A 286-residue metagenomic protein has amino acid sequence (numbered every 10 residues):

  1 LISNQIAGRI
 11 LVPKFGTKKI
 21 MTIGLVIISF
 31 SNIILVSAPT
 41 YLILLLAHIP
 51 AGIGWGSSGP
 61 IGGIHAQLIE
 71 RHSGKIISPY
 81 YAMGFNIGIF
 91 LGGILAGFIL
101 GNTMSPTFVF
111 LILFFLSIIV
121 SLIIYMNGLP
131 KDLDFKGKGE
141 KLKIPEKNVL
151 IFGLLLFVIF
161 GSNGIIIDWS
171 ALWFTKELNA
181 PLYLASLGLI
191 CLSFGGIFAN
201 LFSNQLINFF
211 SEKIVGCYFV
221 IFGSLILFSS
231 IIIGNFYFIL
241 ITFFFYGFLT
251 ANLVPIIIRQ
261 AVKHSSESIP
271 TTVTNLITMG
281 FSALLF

Functional and structural regions predicted by a protein language model:
S3-T17, L100, A199-S211: Helix-to-loop junctions at the C-terminal end of transmembrane segments in multipass secondary transporters
G16, S37-L42, N179, I232-G234: Helix-breaking motifs and short loop linkers at transmembrane-helix boundaries and internal kinks in secondary membrane
K18-M21, G216: Primarily marks hydrophobic transmembrane alpha-helices of the MFS/SLC 12-helix fold
S57-R71, A251-S265: Intracellular juxtamembrane helix-capping segments at the cytosolic ends of symmetry-related transmembrane helices
T107-M126: Symmetry-related core transmembrane helices of the 12-TM Major Facilitator Superfamily/SLC fold
E146-I190, F194-I197: Extracytoplasmic gate region of multi-pass secondary transporters
F210-I257: C-terminal transmembrane helical hairpin of 12-TM major facilitator-type secondary transporters
H264-F286: A late C-terminal transmembrane helix in Major Facilitator Superfamily
